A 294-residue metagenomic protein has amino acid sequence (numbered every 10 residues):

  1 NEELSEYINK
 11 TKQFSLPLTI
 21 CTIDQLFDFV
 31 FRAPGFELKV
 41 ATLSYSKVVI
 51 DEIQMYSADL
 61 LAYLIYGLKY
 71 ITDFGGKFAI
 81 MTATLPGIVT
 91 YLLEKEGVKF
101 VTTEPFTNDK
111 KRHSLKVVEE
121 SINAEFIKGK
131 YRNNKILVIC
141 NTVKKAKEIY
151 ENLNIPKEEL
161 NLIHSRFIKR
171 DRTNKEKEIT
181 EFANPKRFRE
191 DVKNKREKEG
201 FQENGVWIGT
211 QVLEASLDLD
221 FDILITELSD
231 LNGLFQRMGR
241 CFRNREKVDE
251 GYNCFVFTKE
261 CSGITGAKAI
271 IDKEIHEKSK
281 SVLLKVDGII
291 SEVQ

Functional and structural regions predicted by a protein language model:
N1-R32: Inter-Walker segment of RecA-like/P-loop motor cores
K12-L16, R32-V48, F201-N204: Short basic/glycine-enriched coil/helix segment immediately N-terminal to the Walker B
F29, V192-E197, Q202, W207-L224 (+1 more regions): SF2 helicase motor core recognition
E37-K47, E52-F106: Post-DEXD/H (motif II) to motif III coupling segment of the RecA-like Helicase ATP-binding lobe
F78-M81, K135-N141, I163: Conserved RecA-like ASCE P-loop NTPase motor core of nucleic-acid helicases/translocases
P86-N133: Interdomain hinge/linker at the junction between the two RecA-like core domains of SF2 helicases
E148-E151, I155-D191, F221, I225-Q294: C-terminal helicase lobe and adjacent C-terminal extensions/tails of nucleic-acid helicase motors
